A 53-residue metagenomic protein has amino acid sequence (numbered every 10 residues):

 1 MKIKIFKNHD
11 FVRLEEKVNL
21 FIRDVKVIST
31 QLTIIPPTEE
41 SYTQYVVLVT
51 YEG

Functional and structural regions predicted by a protein language model:
M1-N8: Short amphipathic
D10, E39-S41, Y45: Catalytic phosphate/metal-binding cores of nucleic-acid and nucleotide-processing enzymes, i.e., regions that mediate
L14-R23, I28-L32: A short, charged, amphipathic alpha-helix used as a generic interaction element across diverse proteins
L32-T38: Short, solvent-exposed loop/turn elements at beta->coil junctions and helix N-caps that rim active or binding pockets
T43-G53: C-terminal edge-of-domain segments
